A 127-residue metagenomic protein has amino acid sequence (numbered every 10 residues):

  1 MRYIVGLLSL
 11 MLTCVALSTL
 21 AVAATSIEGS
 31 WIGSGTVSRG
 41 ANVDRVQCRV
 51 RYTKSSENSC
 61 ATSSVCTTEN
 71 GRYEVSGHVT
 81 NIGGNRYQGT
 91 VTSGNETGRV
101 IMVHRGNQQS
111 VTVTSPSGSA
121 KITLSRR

Functional and structural regions predicted by a protein language model:
M1-I4: Positively charged n-region of N-terminal signal peptides that target proteins for export
G6-S18: Bacterial N-terminal signal peptides
A21-V22: Signal peptide processing junction and immediate N-terminal pro/mature segment of secreted/exported proteins
T25-R127: Central antiparallel beta-sheet cores of small beta-barrel/beta-sandwich binding domains
